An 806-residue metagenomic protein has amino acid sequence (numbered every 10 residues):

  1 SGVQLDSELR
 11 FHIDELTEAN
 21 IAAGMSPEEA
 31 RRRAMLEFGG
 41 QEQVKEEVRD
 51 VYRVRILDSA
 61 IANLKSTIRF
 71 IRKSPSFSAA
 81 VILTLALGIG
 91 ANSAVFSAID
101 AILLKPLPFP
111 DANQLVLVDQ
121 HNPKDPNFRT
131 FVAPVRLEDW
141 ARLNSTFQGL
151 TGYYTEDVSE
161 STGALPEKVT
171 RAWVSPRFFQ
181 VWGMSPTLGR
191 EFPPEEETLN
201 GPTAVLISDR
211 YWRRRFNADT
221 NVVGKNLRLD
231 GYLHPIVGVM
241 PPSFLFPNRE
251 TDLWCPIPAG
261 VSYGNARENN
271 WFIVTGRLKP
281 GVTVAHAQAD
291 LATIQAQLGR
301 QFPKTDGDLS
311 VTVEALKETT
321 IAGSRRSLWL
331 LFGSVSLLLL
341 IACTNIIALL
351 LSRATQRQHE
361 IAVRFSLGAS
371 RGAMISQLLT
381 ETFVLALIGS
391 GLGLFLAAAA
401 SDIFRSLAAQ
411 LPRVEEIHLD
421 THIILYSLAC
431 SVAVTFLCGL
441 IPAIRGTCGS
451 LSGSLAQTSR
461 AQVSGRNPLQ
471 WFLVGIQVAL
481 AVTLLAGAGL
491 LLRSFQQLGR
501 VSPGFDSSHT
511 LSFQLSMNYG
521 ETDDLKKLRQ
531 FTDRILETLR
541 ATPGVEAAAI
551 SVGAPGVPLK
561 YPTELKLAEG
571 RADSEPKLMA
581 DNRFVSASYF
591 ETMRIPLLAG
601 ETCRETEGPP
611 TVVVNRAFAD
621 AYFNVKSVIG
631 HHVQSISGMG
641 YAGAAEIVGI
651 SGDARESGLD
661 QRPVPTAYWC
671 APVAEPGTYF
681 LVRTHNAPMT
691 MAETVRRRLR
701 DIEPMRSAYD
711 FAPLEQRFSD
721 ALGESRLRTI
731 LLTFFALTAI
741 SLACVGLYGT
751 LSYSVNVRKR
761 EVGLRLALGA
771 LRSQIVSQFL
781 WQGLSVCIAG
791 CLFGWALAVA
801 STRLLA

Functional and structural regions predicted by a protein language model:
S1-L83, R277-K279, A296, R300 (+3 more regions): Negatively charged linear elements and acidic catalytic determinants
V48-A79, L316-I321, L349-S376, T380 (+1 more regions): Alpha-helical transmembrane segments of integral membrane proteins
P75-I102, I341-T344, S390, Q470-S494 (+1 more regions): Short, strongly hydrophobic transmembrane alpha-helices
P75-S76, A342-A386, C448-S459, V745-V786: Intracellular coupling helices
I99-Q114, H121-P123, L245, E250-S262 (+9 more regions): Short juxtamembrane loops and helix-capping segments at transmembrane helix boundaries of multi-pass membrane proteins
L107-D157, N270-T275, E314, S502-T563: Membrane-proximal extracellular/periplasmic loop immediately following the first transmembrane helix
D157, R171-E195, P202-W329, D402 (+6 more regions): Mid-to-C-terminal secondary-structure elements that act as membrane-proximal/extracytoplasmic interface segments
I321-L338, H422-Y426, L722-A739, W781: N-terminal membrane-entry
